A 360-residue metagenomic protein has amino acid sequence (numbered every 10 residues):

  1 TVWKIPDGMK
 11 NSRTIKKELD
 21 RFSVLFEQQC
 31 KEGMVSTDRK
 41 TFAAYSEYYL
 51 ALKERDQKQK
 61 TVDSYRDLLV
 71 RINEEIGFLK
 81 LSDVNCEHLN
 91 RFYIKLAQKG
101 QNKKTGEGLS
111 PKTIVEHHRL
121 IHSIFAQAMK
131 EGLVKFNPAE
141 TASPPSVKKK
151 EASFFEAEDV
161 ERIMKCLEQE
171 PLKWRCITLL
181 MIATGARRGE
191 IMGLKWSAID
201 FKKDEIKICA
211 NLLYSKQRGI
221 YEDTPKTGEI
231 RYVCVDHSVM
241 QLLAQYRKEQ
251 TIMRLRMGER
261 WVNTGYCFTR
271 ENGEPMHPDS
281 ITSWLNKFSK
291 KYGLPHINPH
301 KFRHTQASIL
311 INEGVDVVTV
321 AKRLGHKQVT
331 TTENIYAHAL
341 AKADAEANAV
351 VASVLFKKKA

Functional and structural regions predicted by a protein language model:
T1-N90, Y246-N263, A341: N-terminal DNA-binding module of tyrosine recombinases/phage integrases
T1-P6, K203-E205, A210, Q217: Short, Arg/Lys-rich segments that mark the N-terminal edge of DNA/RNA- and chromatin-recognition modules
D20, S146, K150, L212 (+2 more regions): Catalytic-site neighborhood detector that most strongly recognizes the C-terminal catalytic loop/helix of tyrosine
L79-A97, E140-P145: Short, conserved phosphate-binding/catalytic loop or strand-edge motifs used in phosphoryl-/nucleotidyl-transfer
K103, K165-W174, T184, V233 (+3 more regions): Short, basic (Lys/Arg/His-rich) helix/loop patches that form interaction surfaces in the mid-to-C-terminal regions
E107-P111, V115-H117, K130, V134-L194 (+4 more regions): Basic, Lys/Arg- and aromatic-enriched nucleic-acid-binding interface segment
K165, K203, K216-V239, Q245 (+3 more regions): C-terminal secondary-structure termini that scaffold catalytic or DNA-interacting sites
A198-E205, H277, V315-A337: Short, polar N-cap/turn motifs at the start of nucleic acid-interacting alpha helices
